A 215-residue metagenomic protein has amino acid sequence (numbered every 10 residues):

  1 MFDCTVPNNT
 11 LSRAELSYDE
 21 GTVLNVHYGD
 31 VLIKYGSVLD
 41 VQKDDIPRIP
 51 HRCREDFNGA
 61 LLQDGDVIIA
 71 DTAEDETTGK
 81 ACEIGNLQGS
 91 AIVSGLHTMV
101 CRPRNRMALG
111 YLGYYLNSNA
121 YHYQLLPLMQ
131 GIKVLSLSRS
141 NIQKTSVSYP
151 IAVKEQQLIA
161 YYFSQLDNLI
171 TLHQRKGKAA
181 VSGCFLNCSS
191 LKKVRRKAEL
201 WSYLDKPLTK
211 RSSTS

Functional and structural regions predicted by a protein language model:
M1-T10, A14-E15, E20, L24 (+3 more regions): Non-catalytic DNA-recognition/assembly elements of restriction-modification systems
F2, A14-C53, L87: DNA target-recognition patches
S12-E15, D19, A91-T98, M129-E155: A short glycine-rich beta-alpha junction/loop motif
H27-G29, D44-N117: A short beta-sheet element
L112, S146-S190, V194-S215: Amphipathic alpha-helical segments
P127-M129, L172: The feature marks the first
